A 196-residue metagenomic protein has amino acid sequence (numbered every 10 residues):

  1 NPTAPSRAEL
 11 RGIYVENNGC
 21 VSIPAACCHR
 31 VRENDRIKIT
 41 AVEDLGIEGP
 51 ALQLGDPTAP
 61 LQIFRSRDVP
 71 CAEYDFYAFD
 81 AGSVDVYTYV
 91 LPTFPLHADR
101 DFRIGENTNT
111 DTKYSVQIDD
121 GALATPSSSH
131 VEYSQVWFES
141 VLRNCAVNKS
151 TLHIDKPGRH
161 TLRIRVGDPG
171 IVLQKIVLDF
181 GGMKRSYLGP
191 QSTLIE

Functional and structural regions predicted by a protein language model:
N1-E196: Extracytoplasmic
